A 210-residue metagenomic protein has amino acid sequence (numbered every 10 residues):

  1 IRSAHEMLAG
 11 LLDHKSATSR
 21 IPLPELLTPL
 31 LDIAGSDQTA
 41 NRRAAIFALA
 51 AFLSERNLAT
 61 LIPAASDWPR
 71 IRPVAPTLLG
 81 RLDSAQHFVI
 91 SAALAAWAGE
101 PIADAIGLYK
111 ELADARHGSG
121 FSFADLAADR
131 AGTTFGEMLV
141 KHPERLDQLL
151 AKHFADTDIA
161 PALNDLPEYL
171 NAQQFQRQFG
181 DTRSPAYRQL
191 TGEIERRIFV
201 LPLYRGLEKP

Functional and structural regions predicted by a protein language model:
I1-A105, A115-L126, R130-P210: Intrinsically disordered, low-complexity, mixed-charge
